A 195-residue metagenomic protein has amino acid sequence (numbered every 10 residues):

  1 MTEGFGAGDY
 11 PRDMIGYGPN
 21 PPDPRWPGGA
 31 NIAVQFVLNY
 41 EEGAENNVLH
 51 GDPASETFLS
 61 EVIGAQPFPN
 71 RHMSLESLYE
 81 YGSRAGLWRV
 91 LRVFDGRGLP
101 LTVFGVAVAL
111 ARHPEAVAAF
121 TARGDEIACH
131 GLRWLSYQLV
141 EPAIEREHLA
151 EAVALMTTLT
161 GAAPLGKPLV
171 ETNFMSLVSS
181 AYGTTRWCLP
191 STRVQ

Functional and structural regions predicted by a protein language model:
T2-Q195: Catalytic alpha-helical scaffold of carbohydrate-active enzymes acting on polysaccharides/glycoconjugates
